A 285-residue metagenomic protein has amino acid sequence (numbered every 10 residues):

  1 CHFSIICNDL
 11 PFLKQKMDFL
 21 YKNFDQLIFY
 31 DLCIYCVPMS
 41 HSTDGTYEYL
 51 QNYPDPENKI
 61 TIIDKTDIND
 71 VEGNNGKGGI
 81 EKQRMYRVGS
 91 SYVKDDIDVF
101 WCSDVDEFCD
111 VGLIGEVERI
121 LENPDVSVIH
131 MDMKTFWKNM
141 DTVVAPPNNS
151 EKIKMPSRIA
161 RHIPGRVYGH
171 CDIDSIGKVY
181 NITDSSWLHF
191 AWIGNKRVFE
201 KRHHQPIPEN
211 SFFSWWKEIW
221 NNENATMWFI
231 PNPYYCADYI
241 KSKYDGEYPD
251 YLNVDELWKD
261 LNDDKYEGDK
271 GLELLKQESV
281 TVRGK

Functional and structural regions predicted by a protein language model:
C1-H2, Q26: Cell-envelope/extracellular polymer assembly enzymes that use nucleotide-activated donors
D9-D31: Short, well-formed alpha-helical segments that are part of the catalytic scaffolds of diverse glycosyltransferases
Q15, H41, G45, G112-G115: Generic recognition of short, well-ordered alpha-helical segments
Q26, K59-I62, S127: Conserved beta-strand segments of alpha/beta enzyme cores
L32-V99: Active-site-proximal specificity loops/subdomain of glycosyltransferases
D70-S91, D98-C102, E107-K285: Catalytic-site signature of metal-activated, phosphate-bearing donor transferases, centered on the GT-A/GT-A-like
